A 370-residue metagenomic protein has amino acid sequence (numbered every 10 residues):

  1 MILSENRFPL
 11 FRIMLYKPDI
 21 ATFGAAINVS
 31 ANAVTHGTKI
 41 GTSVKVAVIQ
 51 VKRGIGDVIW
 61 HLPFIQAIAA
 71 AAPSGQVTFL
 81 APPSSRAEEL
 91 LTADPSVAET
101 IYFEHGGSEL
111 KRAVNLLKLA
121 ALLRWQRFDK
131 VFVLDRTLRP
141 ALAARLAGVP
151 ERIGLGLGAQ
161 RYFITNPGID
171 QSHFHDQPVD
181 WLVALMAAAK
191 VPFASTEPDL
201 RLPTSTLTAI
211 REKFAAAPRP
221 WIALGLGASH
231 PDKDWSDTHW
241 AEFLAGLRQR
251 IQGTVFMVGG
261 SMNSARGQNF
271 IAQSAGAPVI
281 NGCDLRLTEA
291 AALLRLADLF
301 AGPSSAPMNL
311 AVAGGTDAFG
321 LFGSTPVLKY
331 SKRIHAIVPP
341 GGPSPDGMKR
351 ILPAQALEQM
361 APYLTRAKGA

Functional and structural regions predicted by a protein language model:
M1, R12-I13: Residue-level detector of intrinsically disordered terminal segments
I13-A370: Catalytic machinery of carbohydrate-active enzymes, primarily nucleotide-sugar-dependent glycosyltransferases
